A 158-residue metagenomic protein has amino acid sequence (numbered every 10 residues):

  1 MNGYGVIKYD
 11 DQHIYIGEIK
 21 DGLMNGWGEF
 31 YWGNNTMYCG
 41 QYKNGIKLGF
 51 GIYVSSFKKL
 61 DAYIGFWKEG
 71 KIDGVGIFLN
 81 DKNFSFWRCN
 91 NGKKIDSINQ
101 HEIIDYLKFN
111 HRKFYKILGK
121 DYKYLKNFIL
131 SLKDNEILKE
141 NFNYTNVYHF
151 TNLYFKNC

Functional and structural regions predicted by a protein language model:
M1-N2, I7, I14-N25, M37-L48 (+5 more regions): Conserved anchor residues at repeat-unit boundaries in beta-strand-based tandem repeats, strongest for the MORN repeat
K8, Y31, Y53-V54: TPR/Sel1-like alpha-solenoid repeat signature
D11, N34, F57-K59: Acidic/polar residues in short coil/turn loops that connect beta-strands within repeat-based beta-sheet scaffolds
F66-C158: Long terminal segments
